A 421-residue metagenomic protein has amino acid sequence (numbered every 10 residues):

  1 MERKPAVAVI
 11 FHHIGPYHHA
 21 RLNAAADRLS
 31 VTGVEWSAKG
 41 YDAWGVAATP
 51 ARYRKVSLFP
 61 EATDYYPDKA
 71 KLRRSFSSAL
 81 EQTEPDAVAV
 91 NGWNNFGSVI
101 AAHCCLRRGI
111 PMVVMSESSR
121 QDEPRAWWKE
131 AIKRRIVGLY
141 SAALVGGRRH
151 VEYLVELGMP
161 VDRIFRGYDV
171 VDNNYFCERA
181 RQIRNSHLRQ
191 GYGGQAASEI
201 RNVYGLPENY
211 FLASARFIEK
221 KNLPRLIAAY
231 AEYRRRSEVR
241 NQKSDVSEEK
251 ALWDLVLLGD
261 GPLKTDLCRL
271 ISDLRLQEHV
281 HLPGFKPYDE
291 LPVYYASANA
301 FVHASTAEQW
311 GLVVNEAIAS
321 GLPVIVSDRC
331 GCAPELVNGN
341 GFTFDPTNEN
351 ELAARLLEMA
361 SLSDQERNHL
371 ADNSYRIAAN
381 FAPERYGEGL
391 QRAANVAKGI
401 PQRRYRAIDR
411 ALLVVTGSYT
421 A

Functional and structural regions predicted by a protein language model:
K4, K250-L252, T265-K286: Nucleotide-activated donor-binding/catalytic signature segment of Leloir-type glycosyltransferases, i.e., the conserved
F96, I110-W127, L139-A142: A short, histidine- and acid-enriched strand-loop-helix "catalytic/donor-clamping" loop that lines the nucleotide-sugar
G138-E199, L206: Donor nucleotide-sugar binding/catalytic pocket of nucleotide-sugar-dependent glycosyltransferases
G205-K221, I227-Y230: Conserved donor-binding/catalytic core segment of Leloir-type glycosyltransferases
F285-K286, V293-A298: Short alpha-helical donor nucleotide-sugar binding micro-motif in glycosyltransferases
T306: Aromatic "clamp/platform" in nucleotide-sugar-dependent glycosyltransferases that forms part of the donor/acceptor
P323-S327: Short hydrophobic beta-strand element within catalytic cores of glycosyltransferases and related nucleotide-activated
N338, F342-E349, E358-D364: Conserved acidic donor-binding segment of nucleotide-sugar-dependent glycosyltransferases
